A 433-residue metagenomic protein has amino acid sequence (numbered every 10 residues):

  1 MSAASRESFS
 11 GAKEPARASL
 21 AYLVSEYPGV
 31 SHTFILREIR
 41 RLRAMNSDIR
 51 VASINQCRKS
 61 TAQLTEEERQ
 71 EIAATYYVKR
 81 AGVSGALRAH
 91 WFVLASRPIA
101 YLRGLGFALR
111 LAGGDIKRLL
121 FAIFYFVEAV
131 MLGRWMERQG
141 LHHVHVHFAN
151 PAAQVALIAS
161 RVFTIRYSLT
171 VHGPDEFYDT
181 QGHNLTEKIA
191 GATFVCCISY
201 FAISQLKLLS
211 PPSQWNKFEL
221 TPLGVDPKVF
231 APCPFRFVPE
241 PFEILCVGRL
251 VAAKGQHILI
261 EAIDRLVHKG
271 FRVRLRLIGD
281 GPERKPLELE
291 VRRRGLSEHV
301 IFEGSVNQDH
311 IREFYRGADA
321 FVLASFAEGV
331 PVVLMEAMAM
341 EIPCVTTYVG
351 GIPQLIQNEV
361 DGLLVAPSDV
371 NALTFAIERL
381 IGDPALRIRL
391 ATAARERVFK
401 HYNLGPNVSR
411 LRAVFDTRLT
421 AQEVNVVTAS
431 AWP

Functional and structural regions predicted by a protein language model:
M1-V83, E137, I165, A190-F194 (+4 more regions): N-terminal subdomain of nucleotide-sugar transferases
T33, F242, C246-F271, L275-L277 (+3 more regions): A conserved mid-protein helix/loop that constitutes part of the nucleotide-sugar donor-binding site
I189, S305-V306, E313-A318: Short alpha-helical donor nucleotide-sugar binding micro-motif in glycosyltransferases
F201, G224: Carbohydrate-associated surface elements
K285-V306: Nucleotide-activated donor-binding/catalytic signature segment of Leloir-type glycosyltransferases, i.e., the conserved
F326: Aromatic "clamp/platform" in nucleotide-sugar-dependent glycosyltransferases that forms part of the donor/acceptor
P343-T346, I356: Short hydrophobic beta-strand element within catalytic cores of glycosyltransferases and related nucleotide-activated
N358-E359, L363-V370, R379-P384: Conserved acidic donor-binding segment of nucleotide-sugar-dependent glycosyltransferases
